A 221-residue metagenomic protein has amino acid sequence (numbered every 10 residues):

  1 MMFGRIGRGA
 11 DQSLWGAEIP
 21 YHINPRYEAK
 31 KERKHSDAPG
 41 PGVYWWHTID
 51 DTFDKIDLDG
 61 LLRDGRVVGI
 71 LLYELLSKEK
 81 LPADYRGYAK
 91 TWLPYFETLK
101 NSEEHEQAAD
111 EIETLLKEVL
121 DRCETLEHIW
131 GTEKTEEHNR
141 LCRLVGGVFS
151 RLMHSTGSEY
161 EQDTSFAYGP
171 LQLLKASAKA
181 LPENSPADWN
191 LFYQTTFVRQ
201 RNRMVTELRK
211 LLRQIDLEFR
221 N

Functional and structural regions predicted by a protein language model:
M1-N221: Secretory-pathway/membrane protein signature
